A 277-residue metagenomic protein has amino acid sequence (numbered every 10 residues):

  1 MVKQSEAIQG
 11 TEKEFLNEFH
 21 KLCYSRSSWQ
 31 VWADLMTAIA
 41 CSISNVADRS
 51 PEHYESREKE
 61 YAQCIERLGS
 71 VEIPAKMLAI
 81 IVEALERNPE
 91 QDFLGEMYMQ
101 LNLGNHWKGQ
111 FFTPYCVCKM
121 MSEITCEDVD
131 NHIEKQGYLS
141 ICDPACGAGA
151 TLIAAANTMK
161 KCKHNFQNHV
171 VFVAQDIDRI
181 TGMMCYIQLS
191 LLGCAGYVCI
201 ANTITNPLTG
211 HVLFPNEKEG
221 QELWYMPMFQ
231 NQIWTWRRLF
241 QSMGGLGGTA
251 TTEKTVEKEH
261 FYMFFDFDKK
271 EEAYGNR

Functional and structural regions predicted by a protein language model:
V2-A145, G149-K163: Class I S-adenosyl-L-methionine
F15, F19, F93, F111-F112 (+6 more regions): Phenylalanine-focused residue identity feature
V117-E219: Conserved S-adenosyl-L-methionine
Q188-R277: S-adenosylmethionine
